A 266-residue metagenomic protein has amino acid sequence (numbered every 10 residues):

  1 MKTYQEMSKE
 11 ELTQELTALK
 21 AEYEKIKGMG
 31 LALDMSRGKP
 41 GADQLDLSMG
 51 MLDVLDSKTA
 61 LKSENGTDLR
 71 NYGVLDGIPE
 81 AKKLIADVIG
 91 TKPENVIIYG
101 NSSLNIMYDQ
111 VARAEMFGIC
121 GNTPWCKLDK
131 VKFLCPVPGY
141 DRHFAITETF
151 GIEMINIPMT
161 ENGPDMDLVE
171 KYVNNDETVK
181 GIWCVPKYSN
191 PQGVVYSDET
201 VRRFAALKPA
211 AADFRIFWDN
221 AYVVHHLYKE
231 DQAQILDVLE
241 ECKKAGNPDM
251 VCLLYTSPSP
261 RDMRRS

Functional and structural regions predicted by a protein language model:
K2-D76, A86-D87: N-terminal "arm"/small-domain region of PLP-dependent enzymes with the aminotransferase-like
A32, E153, R215: Residue-level detector of anion-binding/catalytic polar loops
S36, P158, Y255: Residue-level detector of conserved, well-ordered beta-strand and adjacent loop positions that form binding/recognition
L45-M49, L227-D231, S266: Short aromatic-enriched loop/helix-cap "lid" or pocket-rim segments at secondary-structure transitions that line
T67-A212, V223-G246: Conserved core of the PLP fold type I
G181, R215-I216, V251: Hydrophobic "anchor" residues on beta-strands that sit immediately upstream of conserved functional sites
N220: Walker B catalytic acidic pair
Y255-S266: Single conserved hydrophobic/aromatic residue that forms the stacking wall/gate of nucleotide- or nucleobase-binding
